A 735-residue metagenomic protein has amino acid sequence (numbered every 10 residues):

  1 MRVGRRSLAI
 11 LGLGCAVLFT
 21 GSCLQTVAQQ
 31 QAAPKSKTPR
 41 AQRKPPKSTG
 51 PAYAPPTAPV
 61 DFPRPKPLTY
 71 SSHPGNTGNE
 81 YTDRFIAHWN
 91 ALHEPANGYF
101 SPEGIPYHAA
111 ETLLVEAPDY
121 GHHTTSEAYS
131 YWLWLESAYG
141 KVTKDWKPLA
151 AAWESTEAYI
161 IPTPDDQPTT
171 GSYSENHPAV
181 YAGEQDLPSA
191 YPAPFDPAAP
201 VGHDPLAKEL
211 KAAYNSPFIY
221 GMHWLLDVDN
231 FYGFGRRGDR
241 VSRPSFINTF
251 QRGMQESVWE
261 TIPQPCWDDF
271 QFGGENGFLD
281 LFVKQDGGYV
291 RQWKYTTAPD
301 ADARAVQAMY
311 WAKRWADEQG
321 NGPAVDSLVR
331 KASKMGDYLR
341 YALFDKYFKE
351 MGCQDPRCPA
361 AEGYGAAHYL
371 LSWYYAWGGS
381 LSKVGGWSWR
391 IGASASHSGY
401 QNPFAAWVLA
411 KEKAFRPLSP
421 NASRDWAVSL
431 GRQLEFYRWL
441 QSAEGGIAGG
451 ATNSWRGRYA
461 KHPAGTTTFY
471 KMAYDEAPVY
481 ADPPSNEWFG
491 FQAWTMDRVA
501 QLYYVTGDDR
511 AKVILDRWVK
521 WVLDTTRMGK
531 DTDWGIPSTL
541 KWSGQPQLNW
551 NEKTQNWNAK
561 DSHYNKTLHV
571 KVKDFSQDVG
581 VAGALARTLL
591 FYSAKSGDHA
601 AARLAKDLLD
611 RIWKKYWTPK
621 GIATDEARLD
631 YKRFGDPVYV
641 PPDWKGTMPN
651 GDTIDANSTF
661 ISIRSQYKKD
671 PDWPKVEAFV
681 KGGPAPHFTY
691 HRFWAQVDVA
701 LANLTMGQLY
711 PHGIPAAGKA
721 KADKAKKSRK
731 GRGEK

Functional and structural regions predicted by a protein language model:
M1-G12: Bacterial N-terminal signal peptides that target proteins for export
I10-S22: Bacterial N-terminal signal peptides
G21-T38: Signal peptide processing junction and immediate N-terminal pro/mature segment of secreted/exported proteins
P34-E154, A316, G320-S333, G386-A395 (+4 more regions): N-terminal module-boundary/linker segments of secreted carbohydrate-active enzymes
N76-E80, R84-A87, E94-Y99, A158-G287 (+3 more regions): Extended ligand-binding clefts on enzyme/binding-domain cores
W134-K141, Q307-E318, W407-K411, D497-Y504 (+2 more regions): Short glycine/serine- and small hydrophobic-enriched flexible loop segments
K284-T297, V306-G322: Short acidic, glycine/Ser/Thr-rich loop/turn "cap" segments at secondary-structure junctions
A678-D698, A702-A720: Long C-terminal extensions of eukaryotic subunits of large macromolecular complexes
